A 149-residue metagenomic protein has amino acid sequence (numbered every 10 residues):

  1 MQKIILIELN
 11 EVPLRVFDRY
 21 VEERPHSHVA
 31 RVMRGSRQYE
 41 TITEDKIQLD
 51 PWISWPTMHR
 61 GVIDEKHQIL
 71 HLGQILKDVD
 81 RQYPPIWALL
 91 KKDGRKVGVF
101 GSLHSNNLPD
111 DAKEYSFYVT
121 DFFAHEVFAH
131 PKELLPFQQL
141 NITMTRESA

Functional and structural regions predicted by a protein language model:
Q2-F17, V32, M58, L90: Beta-strand elements within well-structured catalytic alpha/beta cores of enzymes that handle phosphate/sulfate esters
I7, R19, Q48, L76-D80: Short, charged/polar micro-motifs that form catalytic or ligand-binding hotspots
R15, T41-I42, Q82-W87: Short alpha-helical segments and helix-capping/turn motifs at coil-helix boundaries
V16-Y20, P109-A112: A short acidic (Asp/Glu
F17-S54, K96-F100: Short, structured active-site-proximal loop/turn typified by the sulfatase FGly-forming signature C/S-X-P-X-R
P51-I63: Short, composition-biased local secondary-structure segments
R60-A149: His/Asp/Glu-rich, glycine-adjacent segments that coordinate divalent cations and/or stabilize oxyanion chemistry on
